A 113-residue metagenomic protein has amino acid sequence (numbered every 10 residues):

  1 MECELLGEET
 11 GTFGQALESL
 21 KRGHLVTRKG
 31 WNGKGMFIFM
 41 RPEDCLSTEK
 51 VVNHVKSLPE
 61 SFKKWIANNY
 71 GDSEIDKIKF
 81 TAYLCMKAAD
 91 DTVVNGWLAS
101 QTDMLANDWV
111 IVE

Functional and structural regions predicted by a protein language model:
M1-A89: Extended non-catalytic interaction/regulatory regions in multidomain proteins
K77-E113: Short, compact, well-ordered microdomains
